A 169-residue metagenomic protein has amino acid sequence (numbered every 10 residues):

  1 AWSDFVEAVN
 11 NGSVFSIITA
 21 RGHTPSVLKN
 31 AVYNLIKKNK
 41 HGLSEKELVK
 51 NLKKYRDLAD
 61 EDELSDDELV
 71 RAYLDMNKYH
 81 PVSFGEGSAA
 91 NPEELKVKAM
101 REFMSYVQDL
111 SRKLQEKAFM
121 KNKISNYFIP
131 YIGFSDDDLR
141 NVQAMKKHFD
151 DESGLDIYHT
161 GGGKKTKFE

Functional and structural regions predicted by a protein language model:
A1-E93: Alpha-helical substrate-recognition element adjacent to the catalytic core
V6, V49, R101-M104, Q108 (+1 more regions): Residue-level detector of alpha-helical secondary structure
A8-S13, S44-V49, L74, L114-I129 (+1 more regions): Short helix-terminating capping/connector loops at secondary-structure junctions
N30-L35, A99, A144, H148: Alpha-helical scaffold elements adjacent to nucleotide-binding pockets in ATP/GTP-utilizing enzyme cores
D62-P81, M104, A118-I124, D156-K164: Acidic, divalent-metal-binding catalytic cores of TOPRIM and closely related two-metal-ion phosphodiester/pyrophosphate
G85-K98, G163-F168: A short acidic, often aromatic-flanked loop/helix-cap motif at beta-alpha or helix-coil junctions that lines enzyme
K96-L139: Conserved Lys-Pro-Asp/Glu-containing loop-to-beta segment of HAD-superfamily phosphomonoesterases, centered on
N126-E169: Acidic, Mg2+-coordinating phosphoryl-transfer loop and its flanking beta/alpha structural elements, shared across
